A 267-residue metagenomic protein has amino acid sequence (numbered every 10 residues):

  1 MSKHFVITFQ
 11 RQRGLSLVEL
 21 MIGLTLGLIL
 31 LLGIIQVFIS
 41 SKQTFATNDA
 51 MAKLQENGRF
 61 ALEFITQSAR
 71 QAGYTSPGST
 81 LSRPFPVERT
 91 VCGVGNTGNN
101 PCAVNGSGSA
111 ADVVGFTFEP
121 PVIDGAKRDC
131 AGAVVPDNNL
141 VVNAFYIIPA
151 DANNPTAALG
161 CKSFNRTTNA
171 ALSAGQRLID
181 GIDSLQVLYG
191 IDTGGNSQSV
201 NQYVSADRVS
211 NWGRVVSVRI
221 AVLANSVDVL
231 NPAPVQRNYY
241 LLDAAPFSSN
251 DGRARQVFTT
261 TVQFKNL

Functional and structural regions predicted by a protein language model:
S2-T8, Q12-Y74: Aliphatic-rich helix starts adjacent to a transmembrane/signal segment
V6, D49, K53, N57-F60 (+7 more regions): Short linear sequence signals and composition-biased patches located at protein termini or domain-edge surfaces
L15-V18, V114, N143-F145, A157 (+2 more regions): Residue-level detector of short, conserved catalytic/binding motifs and their immediate flanks
L24-G27, I35-V37, P84-R89, A150-P155 (+2 more regions): N-terminal start-of-chain detector that recognizes signal peptides and the immediate post-cleavage beginning
V37, S41, A157-L159, Y189: A short secondary-structure junction motif
R83-N154, G160-K162, T167-A170: C-terminal globular interaction/adhesion domains in large, modular proteins
P155-A158, I179-G181: Catalytic core of tubulin tyrosine ligase-like
